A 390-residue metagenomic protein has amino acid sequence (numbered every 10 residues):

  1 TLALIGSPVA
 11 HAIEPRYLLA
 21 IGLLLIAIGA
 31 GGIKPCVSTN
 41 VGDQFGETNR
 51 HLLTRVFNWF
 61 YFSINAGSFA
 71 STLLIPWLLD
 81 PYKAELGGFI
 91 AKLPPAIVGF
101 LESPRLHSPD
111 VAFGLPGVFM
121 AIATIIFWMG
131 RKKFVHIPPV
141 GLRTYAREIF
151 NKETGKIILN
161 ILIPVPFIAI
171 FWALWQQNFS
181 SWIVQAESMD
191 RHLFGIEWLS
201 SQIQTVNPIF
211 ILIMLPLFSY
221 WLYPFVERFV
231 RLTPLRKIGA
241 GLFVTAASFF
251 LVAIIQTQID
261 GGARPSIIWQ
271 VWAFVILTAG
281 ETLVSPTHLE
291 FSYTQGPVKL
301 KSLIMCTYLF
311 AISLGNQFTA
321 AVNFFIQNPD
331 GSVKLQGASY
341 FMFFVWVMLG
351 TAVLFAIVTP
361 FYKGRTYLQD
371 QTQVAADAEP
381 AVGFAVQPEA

Functional and structural regions predicted by a protein language model:
T1-C36, N40-Q44, L78-K83, S108-G130: Hydrophobic or amphipathic alpha-helical targeting/insertion segments
T1-L19, A240-G262: C-terminal ends and interior cores of transmembrane alpha-helices in multi-pass membrane transporters/permeases
I5-P8, A66-P81, E85-F89, F250-A253 (+1 more regions): A gly/Pro-rich, aromatic-decorated transmembrane alpha-helix motif that marks the paired, flexible gating helices
L23-I28, I168, W172, P208 (+1 more regions): Helical-face signature of the major facilitator-like transporter fold
G32-E47, F274, E281-G296: Intracellular juxtamembrane helix-capping segments at the cytosolic ends of symmetry-related transmembrane helices
F45-T54, N58, S63, I75-T205 (+6 more regions): Intracellular loop-helix junctions on the cytosolic face of multi-pass helical membrane proteins
T54-W59, W198-S201, G239, V271 (+2 more regions): Conserved glycine-rich helix-kink/hinge and helix-boundary motifs of the Major Facilitator Superfamily
N58-A66, T205, I209, F243 (+3 more regions): Transmembrane alpha-helical cores of Major Facilitator Superfamily
